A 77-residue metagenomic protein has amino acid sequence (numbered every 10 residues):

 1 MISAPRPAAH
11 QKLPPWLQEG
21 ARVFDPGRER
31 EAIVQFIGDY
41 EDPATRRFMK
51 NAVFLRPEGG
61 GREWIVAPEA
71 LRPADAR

Functional and structural regions predicted by a protein language model:
M1-E19: Mixed-charge, Lys/Arg-rich low-complexity intrinsically disordered regions
I2-R6, N51-R77: Intrinsically disordered, low-complexity, charged/polar segments
L13-E31: Short coil-to-beta transition motif at edge beta-strands of beta-rich domains
P15-W16, F48, W64: Short solvent-exposed loop/turn micro-motifs enriched in small/polar/acidic residues
E19-F24, F36, F54-L55: Primarily hydrophobic membrane-targeting regions of prokaryotic envelope proteins
P26-G27, F48, E58: A short, compositionally biased micro-patch
E29-P43: Short beta-strand-centered aromatic/proline hotspots
E41-A52: Short, solvent-exposed secondary-structure boundary/capping segments
